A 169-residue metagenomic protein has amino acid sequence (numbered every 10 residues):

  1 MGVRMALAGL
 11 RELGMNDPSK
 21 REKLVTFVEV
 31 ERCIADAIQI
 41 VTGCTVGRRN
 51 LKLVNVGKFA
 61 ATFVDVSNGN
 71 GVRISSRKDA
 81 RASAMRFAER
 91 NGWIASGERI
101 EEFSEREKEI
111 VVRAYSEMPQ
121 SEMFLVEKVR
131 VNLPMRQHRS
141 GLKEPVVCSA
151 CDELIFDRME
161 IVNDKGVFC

Functional and structural regions predicted by a protein language model:
M1-A8: Conserved phosphate/anionic-ligand binding catalytic regions in large, soluble enzymes, centered on
E22-V56, A60-F63: A structural-propensity feature for long, helix-poor, extended segments
R49-A84: C-terminal edge-of-domain segments
R81-E105: Compact, glycine/acidic-enriched structural inserts
F124-R136, A150-I155: Short Cys/His-rich Zn2+-coordinating modules
P134-P145, R158-N163: Short, flexible, mixed-charge glycine/proline-rich loop motifs that serve as phosphate/nucleic-acid-contacting
V147-D152, C169: Short cysteine-rich clusters marking metal-coordination/redox-active sites
N163-C169: Cysteine-rich micro-motifs
